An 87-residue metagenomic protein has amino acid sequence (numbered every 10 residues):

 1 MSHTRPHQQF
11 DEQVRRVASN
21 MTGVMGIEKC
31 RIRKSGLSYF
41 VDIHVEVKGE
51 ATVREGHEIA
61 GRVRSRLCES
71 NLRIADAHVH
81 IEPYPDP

Functional and structural regions predicted by a protein language model:
M1-P87: Alpha-helical transmembrane segments and adjacent TM-loop junctions that form the membrane-embedded core of multi-pass
